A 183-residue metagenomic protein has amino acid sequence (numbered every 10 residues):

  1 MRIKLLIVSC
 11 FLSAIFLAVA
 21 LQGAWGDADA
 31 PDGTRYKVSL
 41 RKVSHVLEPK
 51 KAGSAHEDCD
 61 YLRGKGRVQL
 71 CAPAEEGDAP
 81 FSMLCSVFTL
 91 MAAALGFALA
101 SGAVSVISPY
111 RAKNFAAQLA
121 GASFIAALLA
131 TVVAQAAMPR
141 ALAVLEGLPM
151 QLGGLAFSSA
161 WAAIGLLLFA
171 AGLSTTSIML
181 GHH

Functional and structural regions predicted by a protein language model:
M1, S54, G64, L180-H183: Intrinsically disordered cytoplasmic terminal tails of membrane proteins
M1-D27, S82-M138, A156, A160-G181: Signature of small four-pass
A20-S86: A surface-exposed beta-alpha-beta supersecondary segment
A137-L145: Juxtamembrane "helix-exit" motif on the non-cytosolic side of transmembrane helices
V144-G154: Short, membrane-exposed interhelical loops at transmembrane-helix boundaries
